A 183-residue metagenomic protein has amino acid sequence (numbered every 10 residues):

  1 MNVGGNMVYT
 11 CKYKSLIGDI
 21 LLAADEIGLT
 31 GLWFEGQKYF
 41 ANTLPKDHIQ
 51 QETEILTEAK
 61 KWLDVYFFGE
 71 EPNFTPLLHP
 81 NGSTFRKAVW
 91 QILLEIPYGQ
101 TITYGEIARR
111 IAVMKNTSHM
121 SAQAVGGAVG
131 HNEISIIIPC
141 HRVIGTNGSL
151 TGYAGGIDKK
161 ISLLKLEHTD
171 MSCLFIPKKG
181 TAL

Functional and structural regions predicted by a protein language model:
N2-N116, M120, L166-L183: Basic nucleic-acid-binding alpha-helical/helix-turn surface characteristic of O6-alkylguanine DNA
S118-S162, M171: Short glycine/serine-rich loop segments
